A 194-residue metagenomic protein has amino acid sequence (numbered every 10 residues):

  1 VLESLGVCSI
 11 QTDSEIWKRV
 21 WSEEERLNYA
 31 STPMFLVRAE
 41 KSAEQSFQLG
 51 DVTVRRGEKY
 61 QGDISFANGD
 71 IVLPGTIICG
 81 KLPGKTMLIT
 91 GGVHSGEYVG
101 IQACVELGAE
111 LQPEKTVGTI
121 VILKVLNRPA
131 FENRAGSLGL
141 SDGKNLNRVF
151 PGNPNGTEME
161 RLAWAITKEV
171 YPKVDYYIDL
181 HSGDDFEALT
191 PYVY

Functional and structural regions predicted by a protein language model:
V1, E24, P154-N155: A generic structural signal for short
E3-W21: Conserved S-adenosyl-L-methionine
L5, A30, P172: Structured loop/turn residues at beta-strand edges in well-structured enzyme cores
L5-C8, E24, R38-A39, V52: Low-complexity, intrinsically disordered/propeptide-like segments
T12, M34, V72: Short coil/loop residues immediately preceding or within conserved phosphate-binding loops of NTP-utilizing enzyme
W17-R19, T32, V149, G183: A generic signature of intrinsically disordered, low-complexity regions enriched in glycine/proline and charged/polar
V20-S42: Core SAM-dependent methyltransferase catalytic element
V37-Y194: Structured catalytic-domain cores with a bias toward divalent-metal coordination
